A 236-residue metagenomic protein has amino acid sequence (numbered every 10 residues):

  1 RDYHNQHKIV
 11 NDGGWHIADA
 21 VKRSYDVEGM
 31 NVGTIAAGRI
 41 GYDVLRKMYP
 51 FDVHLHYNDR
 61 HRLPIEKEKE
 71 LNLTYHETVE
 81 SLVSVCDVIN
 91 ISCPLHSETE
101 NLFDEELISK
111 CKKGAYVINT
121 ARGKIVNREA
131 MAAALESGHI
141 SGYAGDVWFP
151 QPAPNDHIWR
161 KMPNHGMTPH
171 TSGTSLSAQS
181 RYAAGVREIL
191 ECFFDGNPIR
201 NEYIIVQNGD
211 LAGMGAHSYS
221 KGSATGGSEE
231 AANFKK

Functional and structural regions predicted by a protein language model:
R1-N11, H139, G145: Short, glycine-/small-residue-rich phosphate/pyrophosphate-handling segment
N5-I9, H16-R23, F149-K236: C-terminal helix-to-coil terminal segments
Y25-Y49: Glycine-rich adenosine-cofactor-binding loop
D52: Short glycine-rich hinge loops at helix-strand junctions in the catalytic core of two-component histidine kinases
D59: Conserved acidic E/D residue at the C-terminus of a beta-strand in Rossmann-like folds
R62-I158: Rossmann-like adenosine-cofactor binding region
